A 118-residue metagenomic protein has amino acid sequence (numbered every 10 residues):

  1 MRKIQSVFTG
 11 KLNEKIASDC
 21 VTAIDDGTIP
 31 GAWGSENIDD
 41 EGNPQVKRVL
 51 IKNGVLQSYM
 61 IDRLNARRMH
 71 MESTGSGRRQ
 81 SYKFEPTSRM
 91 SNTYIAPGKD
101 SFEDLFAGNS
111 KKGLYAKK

Functional and structural regions predicted by a protein language model:
M1-K118: N-terminal small-residue-enriched
